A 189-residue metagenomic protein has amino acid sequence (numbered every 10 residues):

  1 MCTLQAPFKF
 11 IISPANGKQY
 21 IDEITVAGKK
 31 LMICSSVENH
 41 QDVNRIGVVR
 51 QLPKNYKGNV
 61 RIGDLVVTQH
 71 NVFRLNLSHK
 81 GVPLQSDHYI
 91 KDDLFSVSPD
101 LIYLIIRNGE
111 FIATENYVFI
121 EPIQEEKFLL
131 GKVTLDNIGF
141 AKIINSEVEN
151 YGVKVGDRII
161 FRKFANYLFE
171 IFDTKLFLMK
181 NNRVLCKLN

Functional and structural regions predicted by a protein language model:
M1-N189: Acidic-enriched and Gly/Ser
